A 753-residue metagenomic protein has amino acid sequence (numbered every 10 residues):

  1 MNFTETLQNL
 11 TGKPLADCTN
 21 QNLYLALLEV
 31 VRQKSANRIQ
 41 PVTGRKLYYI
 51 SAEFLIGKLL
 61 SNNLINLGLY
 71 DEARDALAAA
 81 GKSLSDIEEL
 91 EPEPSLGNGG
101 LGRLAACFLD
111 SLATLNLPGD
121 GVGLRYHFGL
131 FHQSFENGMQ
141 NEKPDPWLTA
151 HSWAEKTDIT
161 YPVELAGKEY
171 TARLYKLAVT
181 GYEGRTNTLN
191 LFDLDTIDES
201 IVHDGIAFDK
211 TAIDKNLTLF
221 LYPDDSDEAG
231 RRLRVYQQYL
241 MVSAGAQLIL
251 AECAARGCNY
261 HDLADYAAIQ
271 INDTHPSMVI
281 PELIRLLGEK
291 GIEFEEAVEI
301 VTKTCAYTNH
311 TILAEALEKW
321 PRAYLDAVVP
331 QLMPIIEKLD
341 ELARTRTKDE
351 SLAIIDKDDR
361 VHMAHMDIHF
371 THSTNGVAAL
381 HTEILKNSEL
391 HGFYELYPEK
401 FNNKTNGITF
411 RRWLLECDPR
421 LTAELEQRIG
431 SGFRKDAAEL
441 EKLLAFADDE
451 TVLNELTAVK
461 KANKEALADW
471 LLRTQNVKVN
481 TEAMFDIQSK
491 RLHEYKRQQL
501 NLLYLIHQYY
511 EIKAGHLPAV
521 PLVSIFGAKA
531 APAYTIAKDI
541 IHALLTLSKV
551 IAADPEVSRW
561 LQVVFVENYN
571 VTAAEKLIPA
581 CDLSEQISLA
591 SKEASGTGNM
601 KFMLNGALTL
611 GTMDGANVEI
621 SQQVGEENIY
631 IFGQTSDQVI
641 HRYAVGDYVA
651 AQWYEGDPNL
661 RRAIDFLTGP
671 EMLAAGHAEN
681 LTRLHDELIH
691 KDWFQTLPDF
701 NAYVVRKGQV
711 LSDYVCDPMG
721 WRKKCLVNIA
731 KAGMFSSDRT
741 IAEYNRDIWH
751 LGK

Functional and structural regions predicted by a protein language model:
M1-K753: A conserved ligand/cofactor-binding region detector
